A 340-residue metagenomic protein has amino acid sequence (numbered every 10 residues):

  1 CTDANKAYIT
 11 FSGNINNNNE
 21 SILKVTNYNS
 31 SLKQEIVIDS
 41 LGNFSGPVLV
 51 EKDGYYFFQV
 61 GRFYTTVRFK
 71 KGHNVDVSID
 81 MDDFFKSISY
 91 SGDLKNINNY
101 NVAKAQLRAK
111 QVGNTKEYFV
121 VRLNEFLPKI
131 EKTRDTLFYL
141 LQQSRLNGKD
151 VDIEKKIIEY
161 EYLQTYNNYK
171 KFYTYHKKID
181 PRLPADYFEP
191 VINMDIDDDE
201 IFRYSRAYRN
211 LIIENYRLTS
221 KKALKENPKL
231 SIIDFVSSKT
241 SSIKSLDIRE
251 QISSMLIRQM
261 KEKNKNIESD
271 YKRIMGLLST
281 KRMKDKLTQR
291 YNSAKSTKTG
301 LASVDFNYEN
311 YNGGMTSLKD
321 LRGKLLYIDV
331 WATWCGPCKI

Functional and structural regions predicted by a protein language model:
C1-I153, I157, Y166-R182: A non-transmembrane, solvent-exposed segment enriched in polar/low-complexity residues
G148, I153, I243-D247, R282: Residue signature of alpha-solenoid helical repeat architecture, marking inter-repeat boundaries and helix-start
K155-Y216: Extended amphipathic alpha-helical segments with heptad-repeat/coiled-coil character used for oligomerization, fusion
T174-M194, N227-K239, K265-G276, T288 (+1 more regions): Alpha-helical repeat scaffolds
E200-E262, K272-G276, K286: Long, charge-rich alpha-helical interaction segments
M260-K298: Non-catalytic accessory segments flanking enzyme active sites
D285-L318: N-terminal "domain-start" segment that seeds a small globular fold
R322-G323, D329-I340: Conserved redox-active cysteine motifs that mediate thiol-disulfide chemistry, especially di-cysteine Cys-X(1-2)-Cys
